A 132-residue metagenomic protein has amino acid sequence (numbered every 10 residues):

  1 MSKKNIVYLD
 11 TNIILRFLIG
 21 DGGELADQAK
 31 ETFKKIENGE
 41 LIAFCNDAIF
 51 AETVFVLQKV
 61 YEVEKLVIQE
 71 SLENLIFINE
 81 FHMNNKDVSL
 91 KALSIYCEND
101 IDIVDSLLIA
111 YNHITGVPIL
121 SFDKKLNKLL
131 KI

Functional and structural regions predicted by a protein language model:
M1-F44, V60-V67: Short, well-structured N-terminal submotif of metal-dependent ribonuclease cores
I13-I14, I49, V88, L107-L108 (+1 more regions): Alpha-helix capping/helix-boundary segments
E40-A43, E80, I114-P118: Short active-site oxyanion
N46, V104, F122: Replace "coordinates the UDP/GDP/TDP-sugar" with "coordinates nucleotide-activated sugar donors
D47-I49, V67-C97: Acidic catalytic patch
D102-P118: Acidic, metal-associated active-site segment
T115-L120, K124-K131: C-terminal binding/interaction regions
